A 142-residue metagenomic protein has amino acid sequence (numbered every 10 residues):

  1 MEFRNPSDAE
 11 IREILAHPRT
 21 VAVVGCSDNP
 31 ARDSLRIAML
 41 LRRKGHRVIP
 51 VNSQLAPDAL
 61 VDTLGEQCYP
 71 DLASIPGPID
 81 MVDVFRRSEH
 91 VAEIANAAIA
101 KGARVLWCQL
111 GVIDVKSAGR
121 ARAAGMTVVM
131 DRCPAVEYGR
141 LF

Functional and structural regions predicted by a protein language model:
M1-H17: Short N-terminal or domain-adjacent regulatory/targeting segments
A31-R32, M39-V61: NAD(P)-binding Rossmann-fold cofactor-contacting core
K44-H46, K101-R104, A124-M126: A short helix->loop->beta-strand "cap" motif at the edges of active sites that frequently abuts
L55-L64, G77, A118-R120: Short loop/helix-cap segments at secondary-structure boundaries that form the rim of catalytic
L64-D71: Conserved SAM-binding strand-loop segment of SAM-dependent methyltransferases
L72-L110: Mid-chain, well-packed structural core segment of small domains
L110-L141: Rossmann-fold NAD(P)-binding glycine/threonine-rich loop
